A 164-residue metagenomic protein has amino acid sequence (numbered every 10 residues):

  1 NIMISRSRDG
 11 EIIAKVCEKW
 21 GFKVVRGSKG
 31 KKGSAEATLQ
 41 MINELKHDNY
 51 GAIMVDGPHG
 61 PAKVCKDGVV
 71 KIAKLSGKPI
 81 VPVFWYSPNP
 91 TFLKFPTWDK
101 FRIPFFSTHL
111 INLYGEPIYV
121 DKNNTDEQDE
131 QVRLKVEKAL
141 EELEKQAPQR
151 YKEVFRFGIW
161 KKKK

Functional and structural regions predicted by a protein language model:
N1-G33, S76, T91-F92: Catalytic core of membrane glycerolipid acyltransferases/transacylases, capturing the structured, soluble-facing
S5-S7, D56, W85-P88: Cofactor-binding loop segments of dinucleotide-utilizing enzymes, especially the Rossmann-like FAD- and NAD(P)+-binding
E18-G21, N43-E44, T97-P104: Short, hinge-like loop/turn segments at secondary-structure boundaries
G33-L39: Structural motif
Q40-S76: Catalytic-site beta-strand/loop segments enriched in glycine and acidic/polar residues
K46, E130-K164: Membrane-interfacial terminal anchoring regions of lipid-handling membrane enzymes
K66-T125: A cross-family acyltransferase "interaction/gating" segment
